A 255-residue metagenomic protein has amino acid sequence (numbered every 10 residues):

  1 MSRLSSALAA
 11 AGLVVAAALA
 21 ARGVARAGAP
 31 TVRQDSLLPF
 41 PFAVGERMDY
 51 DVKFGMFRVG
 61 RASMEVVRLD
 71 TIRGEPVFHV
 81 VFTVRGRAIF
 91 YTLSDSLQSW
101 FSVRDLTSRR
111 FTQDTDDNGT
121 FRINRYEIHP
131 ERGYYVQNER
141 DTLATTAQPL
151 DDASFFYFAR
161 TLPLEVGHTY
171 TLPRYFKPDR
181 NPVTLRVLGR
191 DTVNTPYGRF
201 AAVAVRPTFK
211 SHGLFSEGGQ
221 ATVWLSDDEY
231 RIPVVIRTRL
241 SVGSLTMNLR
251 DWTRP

Functional and structural regions predicted by a protein language model:
M1-G12: Bacterial N-terminal signal peptides that target proteins for export
A10, V14, A62-S63: N-terminal processing/targeting junctions
V15, L19-A21: Hydrophobic membrane-targeting signal helices
A21-A27: Boundary at the C-terminal end of the N-terminal hydrophobic targeting segment
A27-P130, T161-P255: Acidic, serine/threonine-rich low-complexity disordered tracts
G119-T161: Hydrophobic, well-structured mid-protein blocks that either form specific transmembrane helices
